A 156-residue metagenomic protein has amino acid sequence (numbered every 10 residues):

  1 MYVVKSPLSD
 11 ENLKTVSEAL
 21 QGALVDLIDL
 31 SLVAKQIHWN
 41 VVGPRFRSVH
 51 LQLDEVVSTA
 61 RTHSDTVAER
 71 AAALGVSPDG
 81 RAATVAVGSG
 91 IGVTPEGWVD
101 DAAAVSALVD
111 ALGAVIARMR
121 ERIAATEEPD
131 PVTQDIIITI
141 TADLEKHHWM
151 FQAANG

Functional and structural regions predicted by a protein language model:
Y2-A23, D101, L108: Disorder-to-helix initiation segments
V4-E11, R47-S48, D54-E55, P78-P95 (+1 more regions): Charge-rich, acidic-biased intrinsically disordered regions
L8-T15, L30-E55, R118-V132: Helix-loop segments that flank and shape redox-cofactor active sites
L20, H50-V57, R61, V105 (+3 more regions): Amphipathic, non-transmembrane alpha-helical scaffold segments
L20-L24, I28, Q134-I137: Alpha-helical structural signal
L24, S31, H38, V57 (+5 more regions): A structural signal for well-ordered alpha-helices, especially hydrophobic packing surfaces of coiled-coils
V42-T84, A154: Conserved alpha-helical segments that form or flank metal/cofactor-binding pockets of metalloenzymes
D65, A83-T139: Acidic/histidine-rich alpha-helical segments that form the ligand environment of transition-metal centers
